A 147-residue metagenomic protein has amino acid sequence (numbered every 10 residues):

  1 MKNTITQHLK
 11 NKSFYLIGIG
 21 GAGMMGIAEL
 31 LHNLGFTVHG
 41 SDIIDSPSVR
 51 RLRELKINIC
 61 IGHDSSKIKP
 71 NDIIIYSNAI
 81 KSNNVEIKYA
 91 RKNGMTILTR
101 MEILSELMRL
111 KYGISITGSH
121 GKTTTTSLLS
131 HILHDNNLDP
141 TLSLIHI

Functional and structural regions predicted by a protein language model:
M1-P47, R53-N58, P70, I74 (+2 more regions): ATP-dependent carboxylate-amine ligase
T6-Q7, L30-F36, R53, K67-K69 (+2 more regions): Phosphate-binding loop of NTP-binding sites
G18-G26, G40, G62, A79 (+2 more regions): Glycine-centered flexibility sites
I43-S46, H63-S65, I80-K81: Short, polar loop motifs at secondary-structure junctions
I59-G62, L98: Short acidic-hydrophobic, aromatic-tinged amphipathic segments that line or gate anion-handling sites
